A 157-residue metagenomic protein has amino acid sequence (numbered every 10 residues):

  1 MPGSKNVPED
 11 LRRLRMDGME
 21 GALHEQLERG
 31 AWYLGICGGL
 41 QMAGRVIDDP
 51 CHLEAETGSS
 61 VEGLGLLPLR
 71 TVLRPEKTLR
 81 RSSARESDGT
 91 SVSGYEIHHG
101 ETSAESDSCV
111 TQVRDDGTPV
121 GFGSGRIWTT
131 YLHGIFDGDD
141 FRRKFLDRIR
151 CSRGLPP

Functional and structural regions predicted by a protein language model:
K5-S93: Cysteine-nucleophile active-site neighborhood
A22-E28, L69-P157: Amide-donor transfer/coupling interface in amidating biosynthetic enzymes
